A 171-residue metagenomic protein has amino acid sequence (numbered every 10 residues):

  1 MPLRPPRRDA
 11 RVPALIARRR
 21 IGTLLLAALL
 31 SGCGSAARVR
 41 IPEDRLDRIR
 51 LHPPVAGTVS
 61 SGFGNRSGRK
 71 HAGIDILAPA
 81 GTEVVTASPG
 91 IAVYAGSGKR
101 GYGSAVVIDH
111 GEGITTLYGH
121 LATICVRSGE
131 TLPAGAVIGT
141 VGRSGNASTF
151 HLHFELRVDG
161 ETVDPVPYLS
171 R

Functional and structural regions predicted by a protein language model:
P2-I16, L26-A28: Secretory targeting signals
I21-L24: N-terminal export leaders
C33-G103, A134, V163, R171: Surface-exposed, glycine-biased beta-strand/turn segments
S35, S97, T123-V126, T140-N146: Short, conserved catalytic or interaction motifs in soluble domains
V59, S104-H110, E130-R171: Conserved, short, structured surface segments that act as functional micro-motifs
T82, E112-I114, E161: Short acidic/polar mixed-charge low-complexity motifs
T86-C125, E155: Zn2+-dependent peptidoglycan hydrolase active-site motif and core
